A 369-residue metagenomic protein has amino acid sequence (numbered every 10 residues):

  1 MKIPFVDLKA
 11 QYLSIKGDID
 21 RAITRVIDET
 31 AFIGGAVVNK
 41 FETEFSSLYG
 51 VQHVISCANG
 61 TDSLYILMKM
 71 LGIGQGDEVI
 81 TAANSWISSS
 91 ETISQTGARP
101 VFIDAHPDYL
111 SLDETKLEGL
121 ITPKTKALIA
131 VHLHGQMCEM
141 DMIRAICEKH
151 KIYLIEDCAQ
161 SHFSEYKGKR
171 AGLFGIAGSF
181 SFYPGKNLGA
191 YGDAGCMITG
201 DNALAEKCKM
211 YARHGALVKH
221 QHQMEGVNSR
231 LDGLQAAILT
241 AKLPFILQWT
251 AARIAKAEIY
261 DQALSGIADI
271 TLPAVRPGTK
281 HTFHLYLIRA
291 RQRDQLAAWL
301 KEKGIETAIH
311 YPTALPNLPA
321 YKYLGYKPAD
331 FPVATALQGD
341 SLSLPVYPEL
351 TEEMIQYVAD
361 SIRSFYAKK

Functional and structural regions predicted by a protein language model:
M1-E29, A36, K303, P345: N-terminal "arm"/small-domain region of PLP-dependent enzymes with the aminotransferase-like
K9, V38-E44, L48-V54, T115 (+5 more regions): PLP-dependent aminotransferase class I/II
T30-E78, T92-T96, F102-D104, K169: Phosphate-binding glycine-rich loop
I55, I80, V101, L154-I155 (+3 more regions): Structural detector of well-ordered beta-strand residues that form the stable sheet scaffold of enzyme domains
S56, T81, F102, M197 (+1 more regions): Conserved SAM-binding loop
L64, M137, E156, S161-F163 (+1 more regions): Catalytic P-loop NTPase motifs of RecA-like helicase/translocase cores
K69-C158: PLP-dependent aminotransferase-like
E156-Y191, V218-Q223: Conserved active-site segment immediately N-terminal to the catalytic lysine that forms the internal aldimine
